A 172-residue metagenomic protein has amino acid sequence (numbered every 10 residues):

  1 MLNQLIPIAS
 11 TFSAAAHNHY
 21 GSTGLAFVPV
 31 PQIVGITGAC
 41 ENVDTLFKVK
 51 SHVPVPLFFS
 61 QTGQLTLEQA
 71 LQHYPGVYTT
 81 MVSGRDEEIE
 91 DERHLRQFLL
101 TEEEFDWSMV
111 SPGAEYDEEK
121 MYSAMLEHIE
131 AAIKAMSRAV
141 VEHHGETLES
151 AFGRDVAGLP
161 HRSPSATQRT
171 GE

Functional and structural regions predicted by a protein language model:
M1-S108: Class II aminoacyl-tRNA synthetase-like tRNA-binding/catalytic domains
I8, L95, D117-H128: Short, contiguous, pocket-lining structural segments that sit at or immediately flank catalytic/ligand-binding sites
V43, Y116-D117, L126-E172: Metal-assisted phosphate- and nucleotidyl-transfer catalytic regions
K48-K50, K120, K134: Context-gated lysine
E102-S123: A generic structural motif
